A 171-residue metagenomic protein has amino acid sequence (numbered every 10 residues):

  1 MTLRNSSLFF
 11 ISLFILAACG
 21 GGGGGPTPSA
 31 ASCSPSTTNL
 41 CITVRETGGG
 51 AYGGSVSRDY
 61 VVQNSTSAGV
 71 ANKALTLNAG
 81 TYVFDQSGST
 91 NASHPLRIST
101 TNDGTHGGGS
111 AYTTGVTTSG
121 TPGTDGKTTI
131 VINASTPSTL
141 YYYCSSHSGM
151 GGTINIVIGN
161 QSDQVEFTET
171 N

Functional and structural regions predicted by a protein language model:
M1-A17: Sec-dependent bacterial lipoprotein signal peptides
L13-P35, S145-H147, I158-E166: Bacterial Sec-dependent N-terminal signal peptides
L40-G50, S67, T90-S93, T114-E169: Extracellular/periplasmic metallocenter environments
G48-N78: N-terminal edge beta-strand
N78-A79, T136: Surface-exposed loops/turns
V83-S87: Short edge beta-strand/loop segments characteristic of extracellular beta-sandwich folds
P95-S99: Beta-strand signatures of extracellular beta-sandwich domains
T101-T105: Change "in extracellular beta-sheet-rich domains … of secreted and cell-surface proteins" to "in beta-sheet-rich domains
